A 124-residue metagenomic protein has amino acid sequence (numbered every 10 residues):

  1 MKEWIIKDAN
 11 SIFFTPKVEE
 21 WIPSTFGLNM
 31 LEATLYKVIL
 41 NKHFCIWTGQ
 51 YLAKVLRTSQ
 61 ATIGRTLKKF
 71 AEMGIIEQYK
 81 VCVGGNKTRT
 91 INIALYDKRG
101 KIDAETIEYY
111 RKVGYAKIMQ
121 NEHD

Functional and structural regions predicted by a protein language model:
M1-A9, K68, E72, A94-D124: Charged low-complexity intrinsically disordered patches
M1-V55: Short recognition helix of helix-turn-helix/winged-helix DNA-binding domains
K17, S24, A61, N121-D124: Generic low-complexity segments that are intrinsically disordered, proline-rich and/or Lys/Arg-biased
G27, N41, R57, G74 (+2 more regions): Short, flexible coil/linker elements and helix-boundary hinge sites characteristic of intrinsically disordered
L31, I39-R99: Winged helix-turn-helix DNA-binding recognition segment
